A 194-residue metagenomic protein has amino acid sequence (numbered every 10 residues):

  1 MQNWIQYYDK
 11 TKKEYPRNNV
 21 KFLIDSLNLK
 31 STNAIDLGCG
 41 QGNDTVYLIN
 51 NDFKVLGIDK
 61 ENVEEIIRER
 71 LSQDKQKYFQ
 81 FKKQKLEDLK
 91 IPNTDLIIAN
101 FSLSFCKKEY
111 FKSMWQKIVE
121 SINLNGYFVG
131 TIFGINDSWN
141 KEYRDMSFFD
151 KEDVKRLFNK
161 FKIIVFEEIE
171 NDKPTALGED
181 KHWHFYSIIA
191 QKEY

Functional and structural regions predicted by a protein language model:
M1-L29, G40-K90, Y110-S113, Y127-Y194: Class I (Rossmann-like) S-adenosyl-L-methionine-dependent methyltransferase catalytic domain, capturing the SAM-binding
T32, D95: Conserved acidic residues
L37: Conserved beta-strand/loop positions that form the S-adenosyl-L-methionine
I98: A conserved beta-strand element that flanks and buttresses the S-adenosyl-L-methionine
F101-S102: Short catalytic micro-motifs in class I SAM-dependent methyltransferases
K112-L124: A short glycine-rich, Lys/Arg-flanked "PGG" loop and its adjoining helix->strand segment in the class I
